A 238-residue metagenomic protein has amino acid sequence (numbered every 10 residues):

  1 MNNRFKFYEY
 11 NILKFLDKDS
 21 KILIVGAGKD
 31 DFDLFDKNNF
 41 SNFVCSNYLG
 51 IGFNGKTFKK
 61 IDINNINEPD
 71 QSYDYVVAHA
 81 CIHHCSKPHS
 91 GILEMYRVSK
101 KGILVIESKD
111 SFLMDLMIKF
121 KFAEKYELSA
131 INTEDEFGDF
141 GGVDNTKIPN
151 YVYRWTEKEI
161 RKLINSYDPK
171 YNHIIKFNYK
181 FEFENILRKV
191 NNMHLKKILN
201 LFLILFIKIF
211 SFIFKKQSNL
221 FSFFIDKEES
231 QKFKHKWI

Functional and structural regions predicted by a protein language model:
N2-S20, D31: Conserved alpha-helix/loop element of class I SAM-dependent methyltransferases that forms part of the SAM/SAH-binding
K21-N65: Class I SAM-dependent methyltransferase SAM/SAH-binding core
N65-D70, S86: Short conserved loop adjoining the S-adenosyl-L-methionine
V77: A conserved beta-strand element that flanks and buttresses the S-adenosyl-L-methionine
H89-I103: A short glycine-rich, Lys/Arg-flanked "PGG" loop and its adjoining helix->strand segment in the class I
K101-G138: Conserved class I S-adenosyl-L-methionine
I148-F177: Short alpha-helix
Y171-I238: A C-terminal cap/extension of S-adenosyl-L-methionine-dependent methyltransferases that defines the acceptor-substrate
